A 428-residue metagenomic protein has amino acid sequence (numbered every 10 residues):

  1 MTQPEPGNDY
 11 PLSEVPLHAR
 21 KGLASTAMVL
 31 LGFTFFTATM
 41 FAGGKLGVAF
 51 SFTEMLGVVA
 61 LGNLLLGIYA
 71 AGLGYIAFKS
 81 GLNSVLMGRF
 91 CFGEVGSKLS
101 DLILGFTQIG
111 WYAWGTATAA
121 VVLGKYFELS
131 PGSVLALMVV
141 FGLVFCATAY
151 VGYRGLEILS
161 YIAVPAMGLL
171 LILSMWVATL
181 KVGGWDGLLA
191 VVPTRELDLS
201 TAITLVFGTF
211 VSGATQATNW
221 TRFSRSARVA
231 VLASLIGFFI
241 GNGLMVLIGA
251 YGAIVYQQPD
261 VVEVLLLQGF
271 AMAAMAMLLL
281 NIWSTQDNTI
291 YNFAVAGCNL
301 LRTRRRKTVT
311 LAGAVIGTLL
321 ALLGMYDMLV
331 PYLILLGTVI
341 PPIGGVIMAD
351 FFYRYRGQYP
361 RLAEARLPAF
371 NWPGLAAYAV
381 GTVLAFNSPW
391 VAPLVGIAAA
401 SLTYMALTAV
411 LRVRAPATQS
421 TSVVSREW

Functional and structural regions predicted by a protein language model:
M1-T53, L197-I203, R222-L232, V410-W428: Membrane-interface "cap" regions at the ends of multi-pass membrane proteins
R20, G344-V424, W428: C-terminal membrane-solvent junction of multi-pass transporters and transport-like membrane proteins
V29-F33, D101-G105, T116, F127-V151 (+5 more regions): Transmembrane alpha-helical segments of multi-pass small-molecule transport proteins
K45, A49, G74-Y75, T118-E128 (+4 more regions): Membrane-water interface regions at transmembrane-helix termini and the short interhelical loops of multi-pass membrane
K45-Y75, G96-K98, F238-F239: Extracellular loop-to-transmembrane helix junctions
S97-L129, W283-N299: Hydrophobic transmembrane alpha-helices that form the core helical bundles of multi-pass secondary transporters
A136-F141, F145-A178, P193, V231-F238 (+2 more regions): Membrane-interface loop-to-helix entry segments
A149, P165-V192, A202, F207-F210 (+2 more regions): Hydrophobic alpha-helical segments and their helix-loop junctions in multi-pass secondary transporters
